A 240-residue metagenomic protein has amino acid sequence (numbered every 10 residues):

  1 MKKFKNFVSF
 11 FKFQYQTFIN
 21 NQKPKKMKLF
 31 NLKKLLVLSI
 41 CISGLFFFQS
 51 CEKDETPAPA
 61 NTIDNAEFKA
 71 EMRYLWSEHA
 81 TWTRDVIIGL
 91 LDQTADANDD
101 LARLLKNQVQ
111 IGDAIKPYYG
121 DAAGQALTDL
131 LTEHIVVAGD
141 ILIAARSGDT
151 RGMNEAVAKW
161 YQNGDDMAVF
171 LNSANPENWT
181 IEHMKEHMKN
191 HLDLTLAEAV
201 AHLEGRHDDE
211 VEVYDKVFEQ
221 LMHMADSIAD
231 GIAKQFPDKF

Functional and structural regions predicted by a protein language model:
K2-N6, K23-K26: Polybasic, lysine-rich low-complexity intrinsically disordered segments
Q14-K26: Short, Lys/Arg-enriched N-terminal segments with co-localized hydrophobic residues within the first ~10-30 amino acids
K25-V37: Bacterial N-terminal signal peptides that target proteins for export
F47-S50: C-terminal motif of bacterial Sec signal peptides marking the signal peptidase cleavage site
E52-A58: Bacterial lipoprotein signal-peptidase II cleavage site
A58-N61, A114-I115, F170-N172: Short, charged/polar, low-complexity loop and linker segments that flank or interrupt alpha-helical bundles
D64-N65, K69, R73-L90, T94 (+3 more regions): C-terminal amphipathic alpha-helix
Y118-Y119, G124-Y161, F170-L171, N175: All-alpha RGS (Regulator of G-protein Signaling) helical domain and cognate RGS-like helical scaffolds
